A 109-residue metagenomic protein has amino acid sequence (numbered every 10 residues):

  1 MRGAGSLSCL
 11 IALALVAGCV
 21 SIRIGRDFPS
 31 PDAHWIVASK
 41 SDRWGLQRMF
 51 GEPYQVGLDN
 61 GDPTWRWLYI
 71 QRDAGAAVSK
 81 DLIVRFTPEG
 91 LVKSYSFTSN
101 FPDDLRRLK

Functional and structural regions predicted by a protein language model:
M1-S8: Bacterial N-terminal signal peptides that target proteins for export
C9-L10, S30: Low-complexity, intrinsically disordered regions enriched in charged/polar residues
V16-G18: C-terminal motif of bacterial Sec signal peptides marking the signal peptidase cleavage site
V20-K109: Residues within mature, well-folded domains
